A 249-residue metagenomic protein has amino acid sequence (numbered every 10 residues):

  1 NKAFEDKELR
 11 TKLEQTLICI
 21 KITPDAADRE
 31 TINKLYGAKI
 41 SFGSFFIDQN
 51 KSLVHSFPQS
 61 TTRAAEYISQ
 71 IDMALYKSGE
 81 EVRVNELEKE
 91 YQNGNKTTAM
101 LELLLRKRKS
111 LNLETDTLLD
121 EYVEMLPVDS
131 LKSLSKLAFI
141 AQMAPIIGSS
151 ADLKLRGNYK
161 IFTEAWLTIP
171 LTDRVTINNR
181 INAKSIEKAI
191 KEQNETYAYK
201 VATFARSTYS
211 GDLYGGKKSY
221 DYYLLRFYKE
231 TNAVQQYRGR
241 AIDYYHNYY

Functional and structural regions predicted by a protein language model:
N1, T31-N33, H55-P58: Short, solvent-exposed loop/turn and secondary-structure capping segments
K2-R29, F46: Thiol-based oxidoreductase modules, predominantly thioredoxin-like and allied folds used for disulfide exchange
L9-R10, N33, T163, R206: Short amphipathic alpha-helical segments and helix-helix/interface helices
K12-E14, N33, A38: A short, aliphatic-rich alpha-helical micro-motif
I20, R29-L35, S69: A broadly used, surface-exposed interaction patch
A38-R83: Non-catalytic, surface beta->alpha helical segment in thiol-disulfide oxidoreductase systems
E88-Y249: Oxidative protein folding and maturation machinery
